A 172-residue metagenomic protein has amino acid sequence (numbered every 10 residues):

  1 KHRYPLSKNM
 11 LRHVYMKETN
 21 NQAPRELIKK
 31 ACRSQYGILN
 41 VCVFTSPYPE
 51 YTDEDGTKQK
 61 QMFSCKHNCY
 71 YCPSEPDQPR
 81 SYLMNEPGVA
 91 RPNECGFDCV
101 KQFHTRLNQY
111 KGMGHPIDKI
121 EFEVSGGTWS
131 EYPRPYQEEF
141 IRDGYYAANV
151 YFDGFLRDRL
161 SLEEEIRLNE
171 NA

Functional and structural regions predicted by a protein language model:
K1-Q102, R106-S161, I166, E170-N171: Flexible, acidic/Gly-rich N-terminal and inter-domain linker regions that tether and position cofactor-handling modules
